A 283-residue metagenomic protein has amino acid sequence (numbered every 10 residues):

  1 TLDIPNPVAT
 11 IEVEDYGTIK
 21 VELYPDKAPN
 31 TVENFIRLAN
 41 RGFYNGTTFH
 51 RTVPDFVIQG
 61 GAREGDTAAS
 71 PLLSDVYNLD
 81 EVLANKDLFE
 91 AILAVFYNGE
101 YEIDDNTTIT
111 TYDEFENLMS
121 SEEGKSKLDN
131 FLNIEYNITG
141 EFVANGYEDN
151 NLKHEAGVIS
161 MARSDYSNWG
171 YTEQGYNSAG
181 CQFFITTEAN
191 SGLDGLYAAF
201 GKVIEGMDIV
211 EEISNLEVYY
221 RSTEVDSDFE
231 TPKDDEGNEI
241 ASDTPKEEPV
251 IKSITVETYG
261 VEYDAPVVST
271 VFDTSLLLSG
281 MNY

Functional and structural regions predicted by a protein language model:
T1-Y283: Cross-family detector of peptidyl-prolyl cis-trans isomerase
